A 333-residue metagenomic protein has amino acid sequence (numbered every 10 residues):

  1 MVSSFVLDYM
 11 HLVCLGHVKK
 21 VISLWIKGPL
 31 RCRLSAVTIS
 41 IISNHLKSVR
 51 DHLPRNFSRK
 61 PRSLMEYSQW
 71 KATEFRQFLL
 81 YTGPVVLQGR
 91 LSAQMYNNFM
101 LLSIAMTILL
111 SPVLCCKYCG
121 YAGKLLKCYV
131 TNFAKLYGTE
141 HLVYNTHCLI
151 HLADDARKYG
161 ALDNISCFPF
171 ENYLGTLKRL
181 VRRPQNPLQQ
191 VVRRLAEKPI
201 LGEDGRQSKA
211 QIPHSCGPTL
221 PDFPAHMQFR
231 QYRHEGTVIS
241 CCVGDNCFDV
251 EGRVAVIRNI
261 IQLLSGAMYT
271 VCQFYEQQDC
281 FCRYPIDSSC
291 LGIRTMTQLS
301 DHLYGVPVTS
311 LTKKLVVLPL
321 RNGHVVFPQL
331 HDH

Functional and structural regions predicted by a protein language model:
M1-S4, D8-L15, K19, S23-H333: Terminal interaction-prone segments of large eukaryotic proteins
